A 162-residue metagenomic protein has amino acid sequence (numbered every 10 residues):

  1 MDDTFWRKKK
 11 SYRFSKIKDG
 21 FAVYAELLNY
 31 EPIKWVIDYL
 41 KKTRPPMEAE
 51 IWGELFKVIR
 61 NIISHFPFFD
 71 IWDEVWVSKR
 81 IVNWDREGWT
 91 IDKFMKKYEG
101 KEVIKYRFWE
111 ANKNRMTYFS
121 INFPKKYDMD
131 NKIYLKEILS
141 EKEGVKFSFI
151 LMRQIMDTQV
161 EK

Functional and structural regions predicted by a protein language model:
M1-L55, D70, V75, K79-K162: Amphipathic alpha-helical interface segments
